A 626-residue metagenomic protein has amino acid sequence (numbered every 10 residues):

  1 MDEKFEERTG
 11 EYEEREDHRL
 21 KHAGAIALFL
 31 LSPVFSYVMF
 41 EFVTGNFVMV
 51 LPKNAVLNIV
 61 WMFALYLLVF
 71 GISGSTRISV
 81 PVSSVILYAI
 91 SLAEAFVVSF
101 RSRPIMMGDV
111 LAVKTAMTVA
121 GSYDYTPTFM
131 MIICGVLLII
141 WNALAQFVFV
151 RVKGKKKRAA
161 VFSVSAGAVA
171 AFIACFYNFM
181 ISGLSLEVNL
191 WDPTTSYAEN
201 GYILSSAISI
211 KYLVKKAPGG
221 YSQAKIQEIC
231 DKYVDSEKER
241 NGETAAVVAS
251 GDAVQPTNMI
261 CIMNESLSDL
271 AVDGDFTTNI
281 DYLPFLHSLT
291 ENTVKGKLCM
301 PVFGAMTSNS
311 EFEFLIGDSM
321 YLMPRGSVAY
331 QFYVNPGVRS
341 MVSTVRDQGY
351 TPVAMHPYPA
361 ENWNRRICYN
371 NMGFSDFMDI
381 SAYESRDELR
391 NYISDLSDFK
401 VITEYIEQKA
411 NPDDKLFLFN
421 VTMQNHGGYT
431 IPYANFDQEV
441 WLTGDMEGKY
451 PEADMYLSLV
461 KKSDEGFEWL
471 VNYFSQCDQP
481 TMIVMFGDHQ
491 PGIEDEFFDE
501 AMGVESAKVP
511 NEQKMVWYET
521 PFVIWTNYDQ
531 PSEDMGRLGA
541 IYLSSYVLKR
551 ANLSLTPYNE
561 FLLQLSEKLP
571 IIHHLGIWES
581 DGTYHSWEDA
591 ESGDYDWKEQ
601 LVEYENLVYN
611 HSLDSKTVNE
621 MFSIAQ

Functional and structural regions predicted by a protein language model:
D2-A198: Transmembrane and membrane-interface helices of multi-pass, inner-membrane envelope-modifying transferases
F96, F100-M106, T128, S222 (+4 more regions): A diffuse structural propensity rather than consistent per-protein peaks
R101, D109-T118, M130, A207-K215 (+2 more regions): Short alpha-helical interface patches
V110-V113, N200-I210, Q223-I226, L283 (+2 more regions): Alpha-helix initiation and N-capping motif
F176-C261: Membrane-interface segments at or immediately adjacent to transmembrane helices that form the boundary between
E237-T257, C261-N264, S268-Q626: Solvent-exposed soluble domains appended to multi-pass membrane proteins
